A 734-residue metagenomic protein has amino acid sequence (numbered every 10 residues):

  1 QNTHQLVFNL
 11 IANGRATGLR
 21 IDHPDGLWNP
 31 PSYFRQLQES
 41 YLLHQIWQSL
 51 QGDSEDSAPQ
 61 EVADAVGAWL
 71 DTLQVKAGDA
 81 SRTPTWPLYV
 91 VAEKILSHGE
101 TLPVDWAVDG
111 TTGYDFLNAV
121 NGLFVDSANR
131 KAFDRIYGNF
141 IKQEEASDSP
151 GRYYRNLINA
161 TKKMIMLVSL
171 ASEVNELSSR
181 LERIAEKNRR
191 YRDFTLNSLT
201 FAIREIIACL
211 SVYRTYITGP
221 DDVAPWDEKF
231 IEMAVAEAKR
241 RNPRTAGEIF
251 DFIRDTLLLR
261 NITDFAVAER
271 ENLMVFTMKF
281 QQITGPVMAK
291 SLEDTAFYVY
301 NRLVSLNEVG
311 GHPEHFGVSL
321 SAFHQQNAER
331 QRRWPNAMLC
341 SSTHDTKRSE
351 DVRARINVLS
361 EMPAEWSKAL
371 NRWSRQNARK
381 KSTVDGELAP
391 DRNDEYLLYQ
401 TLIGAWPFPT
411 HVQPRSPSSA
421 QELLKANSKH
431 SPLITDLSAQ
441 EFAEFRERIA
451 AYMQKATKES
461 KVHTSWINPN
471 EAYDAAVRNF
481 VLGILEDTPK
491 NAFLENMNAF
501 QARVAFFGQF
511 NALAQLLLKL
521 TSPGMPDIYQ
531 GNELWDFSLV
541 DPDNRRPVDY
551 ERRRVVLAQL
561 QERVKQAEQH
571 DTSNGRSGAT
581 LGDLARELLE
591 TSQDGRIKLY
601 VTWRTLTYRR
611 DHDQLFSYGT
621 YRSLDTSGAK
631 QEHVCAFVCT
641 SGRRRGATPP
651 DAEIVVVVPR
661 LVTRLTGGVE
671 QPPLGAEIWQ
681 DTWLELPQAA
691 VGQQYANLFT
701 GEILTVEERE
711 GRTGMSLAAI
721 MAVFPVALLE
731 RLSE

Functional and structural regions predicted by a protein language model:
Q1-R15, N29-S147, I158-N159, M164-A171 (+5 more regions): Carbohydrate-interacting/catalytic domains
G18-I21: Short catalytic-loop micro-motif centered on adjacent basic/acidic residues
P24: Conserved Walker B
A208: Short polybasic/polar patches that bind polyanions
S211: Active-site microenvironment for binding and transforming phosphate-containing groups
P414-P417, S428: Low-complexity, intrinsically disordered Ser/Thr/Pro- and acidic-rich segments
